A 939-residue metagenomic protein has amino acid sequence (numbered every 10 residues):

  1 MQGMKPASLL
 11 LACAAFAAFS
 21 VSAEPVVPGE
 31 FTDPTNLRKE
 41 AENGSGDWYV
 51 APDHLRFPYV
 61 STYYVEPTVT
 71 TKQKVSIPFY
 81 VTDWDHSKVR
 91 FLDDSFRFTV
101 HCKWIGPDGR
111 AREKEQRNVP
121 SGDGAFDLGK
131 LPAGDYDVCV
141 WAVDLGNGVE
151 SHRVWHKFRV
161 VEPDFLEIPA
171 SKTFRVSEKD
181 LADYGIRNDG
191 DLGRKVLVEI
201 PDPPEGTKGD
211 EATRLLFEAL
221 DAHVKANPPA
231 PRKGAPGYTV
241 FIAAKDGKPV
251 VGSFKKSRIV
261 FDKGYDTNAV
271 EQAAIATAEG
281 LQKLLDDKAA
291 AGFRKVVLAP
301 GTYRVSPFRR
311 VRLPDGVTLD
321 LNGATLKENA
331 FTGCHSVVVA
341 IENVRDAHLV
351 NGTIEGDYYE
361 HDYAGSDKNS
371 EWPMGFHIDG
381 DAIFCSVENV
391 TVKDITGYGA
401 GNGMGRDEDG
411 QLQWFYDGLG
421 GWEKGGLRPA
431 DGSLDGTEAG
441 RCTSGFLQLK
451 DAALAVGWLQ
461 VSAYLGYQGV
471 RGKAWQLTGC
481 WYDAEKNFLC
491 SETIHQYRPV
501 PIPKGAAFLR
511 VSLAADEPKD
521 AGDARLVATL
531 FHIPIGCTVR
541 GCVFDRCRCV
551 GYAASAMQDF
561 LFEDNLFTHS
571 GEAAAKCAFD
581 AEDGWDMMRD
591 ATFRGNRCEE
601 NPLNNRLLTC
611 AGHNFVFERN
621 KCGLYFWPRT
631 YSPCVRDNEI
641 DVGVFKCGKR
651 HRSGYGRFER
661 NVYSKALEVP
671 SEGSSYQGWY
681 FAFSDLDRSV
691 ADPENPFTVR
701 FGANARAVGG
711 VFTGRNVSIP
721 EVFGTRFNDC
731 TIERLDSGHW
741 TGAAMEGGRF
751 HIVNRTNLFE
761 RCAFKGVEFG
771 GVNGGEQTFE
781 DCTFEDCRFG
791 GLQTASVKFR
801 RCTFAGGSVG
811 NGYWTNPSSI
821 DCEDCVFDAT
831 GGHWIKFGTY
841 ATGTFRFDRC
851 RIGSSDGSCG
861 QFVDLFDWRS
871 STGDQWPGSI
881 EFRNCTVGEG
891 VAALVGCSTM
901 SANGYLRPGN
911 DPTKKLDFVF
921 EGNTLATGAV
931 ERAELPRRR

Functional and structural regions predicted by a protein language model:
E24-V75, Y80-H86: Short, compositionally biased P/S/T/A/G/V-rich stretches that sit at domain boundaries
L128-D135, I502-G505: Surface-exposed, short loops/turns at beta-strand junctions within beta-sandwich domains
A170, K179-G237, A244-S253, I259-A299: Acidic Gly/Asp/Thr-rich repetitive segments characteristic of extracellular carbohydrate-active and adhesion proteins
Q282-K288, R304-T318, L326-V350, D357-F384 (+8 more regions): Extracellular beta-strand-rich solenoid/capping regions of secreted or surface-exposed proteins that bind or remodel
S306-R309, E328-S336, Y358-A364, T396-N402 (+18 more regions): Short glycine/acidic-rich loop motifs that flank beta-strands on beta-rich extracellular proteins
V344-G410, R525-M587: Right-handed parallel beta-helix
M404-I533: Extracellular and organelle-lumenal recognition/adhesion modules and their flexible linkers in secreted
